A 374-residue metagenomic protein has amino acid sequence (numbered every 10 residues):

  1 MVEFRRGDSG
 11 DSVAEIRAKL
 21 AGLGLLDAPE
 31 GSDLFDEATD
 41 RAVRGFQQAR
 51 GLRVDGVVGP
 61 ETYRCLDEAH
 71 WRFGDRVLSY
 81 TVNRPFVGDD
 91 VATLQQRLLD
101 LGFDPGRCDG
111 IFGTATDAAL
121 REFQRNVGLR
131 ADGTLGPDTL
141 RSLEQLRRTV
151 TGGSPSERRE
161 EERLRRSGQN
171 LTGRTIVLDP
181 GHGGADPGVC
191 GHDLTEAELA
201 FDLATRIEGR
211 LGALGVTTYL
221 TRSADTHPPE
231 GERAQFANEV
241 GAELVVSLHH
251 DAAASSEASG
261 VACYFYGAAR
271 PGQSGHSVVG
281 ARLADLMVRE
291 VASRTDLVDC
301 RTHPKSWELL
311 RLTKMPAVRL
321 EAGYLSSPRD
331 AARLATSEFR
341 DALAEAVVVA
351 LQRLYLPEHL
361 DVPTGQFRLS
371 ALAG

Functional and structural regions predicted by a protein language model:
M1-L214, E345, Q352-D361, F367-G374: Cell-envelope/ECM-targeting effectors and their regulatory/trafficking segments
R163-R166, L194-G374: Active-site-proximal helix/loop segments of hydrolytic enzymes
